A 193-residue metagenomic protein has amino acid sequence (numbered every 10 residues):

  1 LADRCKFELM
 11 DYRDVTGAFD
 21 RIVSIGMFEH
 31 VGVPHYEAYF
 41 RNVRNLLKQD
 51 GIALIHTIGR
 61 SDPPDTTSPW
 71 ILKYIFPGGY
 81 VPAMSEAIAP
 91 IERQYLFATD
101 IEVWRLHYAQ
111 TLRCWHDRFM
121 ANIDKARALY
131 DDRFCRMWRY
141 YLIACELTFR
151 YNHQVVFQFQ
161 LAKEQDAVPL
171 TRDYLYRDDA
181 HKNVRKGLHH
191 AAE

Functional and structural regions predicted by a protein language model:
A2-F7, A53: Hydrophobic/aromatic anchor residues within beta-strands of the central parallel beta-sheet of Rossmann-like
K6-M10, T99-E102: General small-molecule cofactor/ligand-binding pocket signal
E8-V23: A short acidic, Gly/Pro-enriched loop at the edge of an enzyme's catalytic core that lines a small-molecule cofactor
D11-R13, M27-F28, G59: Active-site-proximal loop/turn and secondary-structure-junction residues that shape catalytic pockets, frequently
F19-E29, A38: Short SAM/SAH-binding signature in class I
E37-I52: A short glycine-rich, Lys/Arg-flanked "PGG" loop and its adjoining helix->strand segment in the class I
I58-P169, N183: Substrate-binding/catalytic lobe of Class I Rossmann-like enzymes that use SAM or dcSAM, i.e., the mid-to-C-terminal
Y174-E193: Short, cationic low-complexity segments
